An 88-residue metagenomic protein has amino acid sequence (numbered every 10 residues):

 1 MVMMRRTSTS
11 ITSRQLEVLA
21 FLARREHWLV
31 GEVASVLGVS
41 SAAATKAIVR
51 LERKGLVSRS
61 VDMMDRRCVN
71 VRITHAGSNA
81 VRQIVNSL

Functional and structural regions predicted by a protein language model:
M1-V2, N79: Active-site/binding-pocket entry motifs
V2-S40, N70: N-terminal helix-turn-helix DNA-binding core of bacterial DNA-binding proteins
V49-L88: Charged, amphipathic alpha-helical coiled-coil/dimerization segments
